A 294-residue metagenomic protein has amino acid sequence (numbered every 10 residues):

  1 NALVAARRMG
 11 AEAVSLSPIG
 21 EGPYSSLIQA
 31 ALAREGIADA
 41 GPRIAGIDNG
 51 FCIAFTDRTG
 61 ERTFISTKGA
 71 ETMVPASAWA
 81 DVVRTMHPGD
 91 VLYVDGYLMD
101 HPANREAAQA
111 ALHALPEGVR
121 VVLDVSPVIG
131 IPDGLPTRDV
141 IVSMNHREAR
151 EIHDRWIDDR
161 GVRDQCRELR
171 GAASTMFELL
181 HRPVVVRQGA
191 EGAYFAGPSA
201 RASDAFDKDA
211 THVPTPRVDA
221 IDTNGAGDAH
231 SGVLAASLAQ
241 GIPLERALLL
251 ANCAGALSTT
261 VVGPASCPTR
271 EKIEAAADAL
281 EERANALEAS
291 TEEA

Functional and structural regions predicted by a protein language model:
N1-F51, D81, A275-A286: Substrate-binding N-lobe of the ribokinase-like
L3-E12, T56-D57, A236-G241: Alpha-helix C-terminal capping segments
A6, N145, G227: Short, conserved phosphate/pyrophosphate- and ester-handling motifs at nucleotide-, phospho-/glycolipid
A13-S15, V121, V184: Hydrophobic/aromatic residues located in beta-strands of well-ordered beta-sheets within soluble catalytic
S15-P18, I44, A54-V94: Conserved phosphate-binding/catalytic loop of the ribokinase/pfkB sugar-kinase fold
G36, T72-S77, V122-V128, P214: Short gly/ser/thr-rich secondary-structure transition/capping motifs
V91-S174, E191-G192, P198-S199: Conserved beta-alpha-beta core of the PfkB/ribokinase-like small-molecule kinase fold
G130-G134, D154-A294: Conserved phosphate-binding/catalytic region of the ribokinase-like
